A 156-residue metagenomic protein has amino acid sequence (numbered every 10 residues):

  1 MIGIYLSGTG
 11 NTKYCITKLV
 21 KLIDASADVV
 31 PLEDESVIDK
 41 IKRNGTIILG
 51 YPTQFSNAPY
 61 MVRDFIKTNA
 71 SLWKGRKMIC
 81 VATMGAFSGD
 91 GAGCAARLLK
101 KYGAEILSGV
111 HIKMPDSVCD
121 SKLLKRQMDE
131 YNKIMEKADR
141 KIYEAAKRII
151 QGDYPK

Functional and structural regions predicted by a protein language model:
M1-G3, S7-E33, V37-K156: FMN-binding flavodoxin-like domain, especially the glycine-rich phosphate-binding loop
